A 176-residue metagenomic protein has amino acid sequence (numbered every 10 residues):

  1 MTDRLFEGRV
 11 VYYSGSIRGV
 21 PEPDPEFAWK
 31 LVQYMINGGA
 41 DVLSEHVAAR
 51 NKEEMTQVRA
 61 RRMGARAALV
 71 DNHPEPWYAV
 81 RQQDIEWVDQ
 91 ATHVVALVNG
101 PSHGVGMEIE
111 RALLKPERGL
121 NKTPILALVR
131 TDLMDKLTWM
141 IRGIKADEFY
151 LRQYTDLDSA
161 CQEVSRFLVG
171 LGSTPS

Functional and structural regions predicted by a protein language model:
M1-S176: Conserved catalytic or regulatory cores that recognize and/or transform ribose-phosphate-containing ligands
